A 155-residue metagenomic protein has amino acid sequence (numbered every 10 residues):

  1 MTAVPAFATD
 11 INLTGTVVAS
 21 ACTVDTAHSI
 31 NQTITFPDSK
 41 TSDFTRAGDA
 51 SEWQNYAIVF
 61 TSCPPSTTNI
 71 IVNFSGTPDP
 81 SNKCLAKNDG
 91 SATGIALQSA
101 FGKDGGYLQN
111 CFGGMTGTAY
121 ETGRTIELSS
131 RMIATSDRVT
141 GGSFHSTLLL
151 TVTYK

Functional and structural regions predicted by a protein language model:
V4-K155: Mature extracellular/passenger domains of Gram-negative fimbrial/pilin and adhesin proteins
